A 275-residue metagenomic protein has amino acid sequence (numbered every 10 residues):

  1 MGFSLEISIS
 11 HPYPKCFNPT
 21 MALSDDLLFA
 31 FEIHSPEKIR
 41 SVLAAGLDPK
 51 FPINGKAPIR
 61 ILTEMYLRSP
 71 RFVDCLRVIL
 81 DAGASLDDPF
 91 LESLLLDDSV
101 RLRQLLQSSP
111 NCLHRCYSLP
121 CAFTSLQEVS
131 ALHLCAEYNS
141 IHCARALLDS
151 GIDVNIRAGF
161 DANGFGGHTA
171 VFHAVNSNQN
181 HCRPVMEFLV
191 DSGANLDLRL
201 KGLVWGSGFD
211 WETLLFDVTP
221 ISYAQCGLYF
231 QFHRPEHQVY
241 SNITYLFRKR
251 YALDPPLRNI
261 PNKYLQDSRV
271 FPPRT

Functional and structural regions predicted by a protein language model:
M1-T20: N-terminal amphipathic/basic-hydrophobic helices that include classical n-h-c signal peptides and signal-anchor
T20-F29, F51-Y66, S85-L96, R115-L134 (+3 more regions): Ankyrin-repeat boundary/"N-cap" motif
H34, R71, D97, N139 (+1 more regions): Ankyrin-repeat intra-repeat helix-capping/turn positions
R40-D48, D74-S85, Q104-S118, R145-V154 (+2 more regions): Ankyrin repeat domain, specifically the short helix-to-loop turn at the C-terminus of the second helix of each repeat
R68-R71, G164, Q179-H181, P235-V239: Short, solvent-exposed loop/turn segments at conserved positions within beta-propeller repeat blades
H233-T275: Terminal, low-structured helical/coil segments at or just beyond the last alpha-helical repeat
